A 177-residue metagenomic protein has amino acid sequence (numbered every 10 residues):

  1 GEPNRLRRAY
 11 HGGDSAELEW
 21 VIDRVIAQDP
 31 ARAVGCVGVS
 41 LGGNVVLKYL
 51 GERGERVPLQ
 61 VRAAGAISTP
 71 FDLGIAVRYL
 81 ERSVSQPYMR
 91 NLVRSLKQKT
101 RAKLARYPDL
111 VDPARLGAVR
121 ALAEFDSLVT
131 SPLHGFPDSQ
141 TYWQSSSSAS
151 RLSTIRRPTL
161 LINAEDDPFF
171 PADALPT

Functional and structural regions predicted by a protein language model:
G1-G35: Catalytic nucleophile-loop/oxyanion-hole region of alpha/beta-hydrolase and closely related hydrolase-like folds
R5-R8, R78, A174: Short coil/turn segments at secondary-structure boundaries
A31-H134: Alpha/beta-hydrolase-fold enzymes
V57-L59, L152-R156: Short, conserved loop/helix-junction motifs that constitute active-site signature segments in enzyme catalytic cores
L128-R151: Active-site nucleophile elbow and catalytic-triad environment of alpha/beta-hydrolase enzymes
I155, L161-N163, D167: Short beta-strand/loop motif that positions the catalytic acidic residue of the alpha/beta-hydrolase fold
P171-T177: Conserved loop-alpha-helix segment in the C-terminal half of the alpha/beta-hydrolase fold that carries the catalytic
